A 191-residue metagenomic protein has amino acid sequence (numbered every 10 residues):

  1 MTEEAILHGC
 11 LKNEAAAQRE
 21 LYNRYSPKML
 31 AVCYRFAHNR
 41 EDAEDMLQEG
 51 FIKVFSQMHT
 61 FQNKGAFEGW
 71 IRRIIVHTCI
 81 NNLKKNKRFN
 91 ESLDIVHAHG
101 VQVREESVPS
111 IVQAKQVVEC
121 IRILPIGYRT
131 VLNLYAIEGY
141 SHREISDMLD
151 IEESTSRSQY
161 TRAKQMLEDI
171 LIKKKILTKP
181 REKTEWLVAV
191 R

Functional and structural regions predicted by a protein language model:
L7-A31: A short, charge-rich alpha-helical start-of-domain segment used by transcription regulators
G9, E91, D147-M148, K164-R191: C-terminal edge and immediately downstream basic/flexible tail or linker adjoining helix-turn-helix-like DNA-binding
L11-K12, Q48-A66, K85-K87: Sigma70-family region 2
Y22-R40, Q57, I121, K173: Amphipathic, Lys/Arg- and hydrophobic-enriched alpha-helical face
A31, D45-I52, G65-H77: Structural recognition of an alpha-helix C-terminal capping motif at a helix-to-coil junction
H59-N63, R73-L93, S110: Arg/Lys-rich amphipathic alpha helix in sigma70-family domain 2
H97-R122: Acidic, proline/glycine-rich intrinsically disordered inter-domain spacer in sigma factors
E119-T130, E138-T155, D169: Helix-turn-helix DNA-binding module
